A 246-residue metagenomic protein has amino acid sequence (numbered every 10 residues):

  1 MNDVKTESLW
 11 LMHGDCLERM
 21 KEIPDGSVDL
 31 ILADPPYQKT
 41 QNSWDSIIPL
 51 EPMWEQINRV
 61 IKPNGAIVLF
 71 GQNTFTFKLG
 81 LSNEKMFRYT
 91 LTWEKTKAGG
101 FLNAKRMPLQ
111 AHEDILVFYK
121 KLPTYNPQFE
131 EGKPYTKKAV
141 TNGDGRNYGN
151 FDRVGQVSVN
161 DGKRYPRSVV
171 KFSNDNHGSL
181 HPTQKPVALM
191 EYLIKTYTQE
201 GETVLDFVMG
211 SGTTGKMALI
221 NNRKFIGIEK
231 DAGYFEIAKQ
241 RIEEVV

Functional and structural regions predicted by a protein language model:
M1-I228, G233-I237: Core catalytic lobe of class I
F235-V246: Cysteine-dependent PTP/DSP-like catalytic domain, specifically the C-terminal lobe
